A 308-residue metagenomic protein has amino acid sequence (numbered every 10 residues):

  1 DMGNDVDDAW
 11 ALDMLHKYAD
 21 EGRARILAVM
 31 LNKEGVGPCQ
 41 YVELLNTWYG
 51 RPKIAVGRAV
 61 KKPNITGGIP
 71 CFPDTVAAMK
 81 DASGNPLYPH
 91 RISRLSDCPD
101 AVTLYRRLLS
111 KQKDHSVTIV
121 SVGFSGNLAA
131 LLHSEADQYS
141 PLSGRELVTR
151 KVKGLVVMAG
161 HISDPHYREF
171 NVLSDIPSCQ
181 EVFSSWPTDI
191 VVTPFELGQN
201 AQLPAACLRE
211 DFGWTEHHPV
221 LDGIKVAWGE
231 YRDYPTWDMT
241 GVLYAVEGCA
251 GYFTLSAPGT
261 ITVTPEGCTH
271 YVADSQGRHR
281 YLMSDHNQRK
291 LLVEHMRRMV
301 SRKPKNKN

Functional and structural regions predicted by a protein language model:
M2-N308: N-terminal acidic, glycine/proline-rich low-complexity segments
